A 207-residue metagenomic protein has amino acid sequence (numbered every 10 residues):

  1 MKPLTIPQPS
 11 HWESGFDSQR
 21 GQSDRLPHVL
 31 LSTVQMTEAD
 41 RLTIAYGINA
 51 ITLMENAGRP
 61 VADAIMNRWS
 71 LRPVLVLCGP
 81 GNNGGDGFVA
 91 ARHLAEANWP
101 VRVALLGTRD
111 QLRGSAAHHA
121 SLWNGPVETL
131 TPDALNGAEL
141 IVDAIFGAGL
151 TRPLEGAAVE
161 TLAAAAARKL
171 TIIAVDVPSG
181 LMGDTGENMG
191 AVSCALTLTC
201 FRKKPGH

Functional and structural regions predicted by a protein language model:
M1-L31, S70-H207: Glycine-rich phosphate/dinucleotide-binding loop and adjoining beta-alpha-beta core of small-molecule
V34-R59: N-terminal beta-alpha supersecondary unit
P60-R68: Phosphate/ATP-binding catalytic cores across multiple sugar-kinase/actin-like superfamilies, primarily ASKHA
